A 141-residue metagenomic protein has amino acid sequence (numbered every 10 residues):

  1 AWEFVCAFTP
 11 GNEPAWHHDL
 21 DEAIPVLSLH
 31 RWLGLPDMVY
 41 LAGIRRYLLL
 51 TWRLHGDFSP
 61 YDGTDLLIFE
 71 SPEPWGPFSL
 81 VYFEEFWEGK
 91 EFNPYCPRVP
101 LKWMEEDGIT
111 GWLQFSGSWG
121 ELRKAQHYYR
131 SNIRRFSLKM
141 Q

Functional and structural regions predicted by a protein language model:
A1-R31, Y40-K90, E105-G108, F115-Q141: Beta-rich carbohydrate-recognition and catalytic domains
G34-D37, N93-L101: Beta-propeller and closely related beta-sheet repeat lectin domains
